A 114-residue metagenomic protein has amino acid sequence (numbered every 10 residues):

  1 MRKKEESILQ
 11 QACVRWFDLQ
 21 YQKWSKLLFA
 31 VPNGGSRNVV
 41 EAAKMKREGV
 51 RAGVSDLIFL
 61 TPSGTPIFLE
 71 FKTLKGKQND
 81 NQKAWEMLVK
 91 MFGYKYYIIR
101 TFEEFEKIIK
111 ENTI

Functional and structural regions predicted by a protein language model:
M1-I114: Catalytic phosphate/metal-binding cores of nucleic-acid and nucleotide-processing enzymes, i.e., regions that mediate
